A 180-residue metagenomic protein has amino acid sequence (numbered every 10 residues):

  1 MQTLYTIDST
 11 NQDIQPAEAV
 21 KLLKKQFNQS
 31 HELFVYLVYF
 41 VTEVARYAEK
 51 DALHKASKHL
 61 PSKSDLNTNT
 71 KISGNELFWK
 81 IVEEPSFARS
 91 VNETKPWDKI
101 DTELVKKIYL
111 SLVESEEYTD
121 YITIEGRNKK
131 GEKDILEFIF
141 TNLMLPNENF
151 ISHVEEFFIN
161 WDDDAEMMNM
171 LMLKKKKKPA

Functional and structural regions predicted by a protein language model:
M1-A180: Class I Rossmann-like S-adenosyl-L-methionine
